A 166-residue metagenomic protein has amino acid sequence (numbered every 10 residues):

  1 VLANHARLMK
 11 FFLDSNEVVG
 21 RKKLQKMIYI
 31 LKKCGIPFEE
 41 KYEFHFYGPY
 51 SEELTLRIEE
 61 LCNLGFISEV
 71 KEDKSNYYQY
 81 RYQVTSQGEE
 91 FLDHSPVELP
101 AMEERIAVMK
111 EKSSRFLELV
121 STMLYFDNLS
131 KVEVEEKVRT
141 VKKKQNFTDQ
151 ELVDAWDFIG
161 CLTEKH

Functional and structural regions predicted by a protein language model:
V1-H166: Domain-edge interaction signal
